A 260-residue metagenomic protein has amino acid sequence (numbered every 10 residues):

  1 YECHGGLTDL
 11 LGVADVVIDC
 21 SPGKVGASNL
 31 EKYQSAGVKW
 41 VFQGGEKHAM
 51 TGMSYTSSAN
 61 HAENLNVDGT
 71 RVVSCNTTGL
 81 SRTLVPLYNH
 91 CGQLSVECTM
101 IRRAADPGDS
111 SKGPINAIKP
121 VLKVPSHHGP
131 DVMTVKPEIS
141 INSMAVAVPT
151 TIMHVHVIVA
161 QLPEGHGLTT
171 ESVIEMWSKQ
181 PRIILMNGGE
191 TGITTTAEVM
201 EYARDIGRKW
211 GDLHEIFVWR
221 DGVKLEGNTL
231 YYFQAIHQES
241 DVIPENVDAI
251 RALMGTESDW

Functional and structural regions predicted by a protein language model:
Y1-D109, G255-E257: N-terminal Rossmann-like NAD(P) cofactor-binding subdomain of oxidoreductases, focused on the glycine-rich
Y1-H4, L94-S95, T99-F233: C-terminal substrate-binding/catalytic lobe of Rossmann-fold NAD(P)-dependent oxidoreductases
G5, G12, C75-R82, K123-D131 (+3 more regions): Conserved active-site and cofactor/substrate-binding residues in soluble primary-metabolism enzymes
V16, P137, S178-R182, R251 (+1 more regions): Generic surface-pattern signal
I18, G165, Q238: Glycine-/small-residue-rich active-site loops that bind phosphorylated ligands and cofactors
F42-G44, N64-D68, V121-P125, G167 (+2 more regions): Glycine-rich loops and low-complexity Gly/Arg-rich segments that provide flexible linkers or classic glycine-based
N228-W260: Generic C-terminus detector
